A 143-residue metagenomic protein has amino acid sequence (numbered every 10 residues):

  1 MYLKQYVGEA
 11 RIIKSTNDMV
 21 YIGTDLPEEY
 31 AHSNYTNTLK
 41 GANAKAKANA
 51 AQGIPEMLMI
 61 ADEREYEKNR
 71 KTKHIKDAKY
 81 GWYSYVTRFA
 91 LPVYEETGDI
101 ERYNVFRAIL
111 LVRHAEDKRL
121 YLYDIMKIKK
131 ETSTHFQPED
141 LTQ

Functional and structural regions predicted by a protein language model:
M1-Q143: Ribonuclease/tRNase effector modules and their secretory precursors
